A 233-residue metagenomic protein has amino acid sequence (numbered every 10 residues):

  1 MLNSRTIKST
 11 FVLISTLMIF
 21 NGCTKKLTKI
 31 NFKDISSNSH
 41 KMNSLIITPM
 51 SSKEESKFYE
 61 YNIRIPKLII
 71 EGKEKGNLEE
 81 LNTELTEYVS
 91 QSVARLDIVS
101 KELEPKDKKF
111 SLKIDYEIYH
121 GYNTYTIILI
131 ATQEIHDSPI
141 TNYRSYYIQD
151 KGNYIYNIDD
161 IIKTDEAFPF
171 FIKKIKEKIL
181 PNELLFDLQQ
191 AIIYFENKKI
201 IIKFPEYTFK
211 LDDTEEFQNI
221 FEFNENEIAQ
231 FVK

Functional and structural regions predicted by a protein language model:
L2-T10: Bacterial N-terminal signal peptides that target proteins for export
F11-T16: Hydrophobic helical h-region of N-terminal Sec-dependent signal peptides in bacterial secretory/periplasmic proteins
T24-K233: Compositionally biased intrinsically disordered regions enriched in Thr/Gly
